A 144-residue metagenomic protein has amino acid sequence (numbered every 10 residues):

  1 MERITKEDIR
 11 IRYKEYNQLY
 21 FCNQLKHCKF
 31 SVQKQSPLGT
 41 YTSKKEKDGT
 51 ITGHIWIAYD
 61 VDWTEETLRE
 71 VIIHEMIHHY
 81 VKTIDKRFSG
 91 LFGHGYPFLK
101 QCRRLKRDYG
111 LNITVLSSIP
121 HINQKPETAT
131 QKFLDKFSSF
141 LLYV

Functional and structural regions predicted by a protein language model:
E2-E66, T83-V144: Metalloprotease/metallohydrolase-associated module, dominated by Zn2+-dependent proteases
E70-T83: Active-site recognition of the HExxH zinc-binding catalytic motif
